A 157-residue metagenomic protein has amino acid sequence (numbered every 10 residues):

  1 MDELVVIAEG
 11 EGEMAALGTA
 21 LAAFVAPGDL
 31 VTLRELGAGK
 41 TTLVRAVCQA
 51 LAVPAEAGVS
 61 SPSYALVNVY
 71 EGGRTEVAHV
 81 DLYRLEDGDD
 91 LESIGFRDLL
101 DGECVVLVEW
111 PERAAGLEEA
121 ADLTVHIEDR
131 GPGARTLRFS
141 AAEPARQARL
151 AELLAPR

Functional and structural regions predicted by a protein language model:
M1-A20: N-terminal pre-Walker A segment at the start of P-loop NTPase domains
D2-L4, E86-R157: Short phosphate-coordinating micro-motif centered on Lys-Gly-acidic
L21-G28: Phosphate-binding P-loop
L33-L36: P-loop (Walker A) phosphate-binding loop of NTP-binding proteins
K40: Conserved lysine of the Walker
Q49-G58: Post-Walker A helix-loop "phosphate-sensing" segment adjacent to the P-loop in P-loop NTPases
V59-A78: AAA+/P-loop NTPase substrate/partner-engagement loops
